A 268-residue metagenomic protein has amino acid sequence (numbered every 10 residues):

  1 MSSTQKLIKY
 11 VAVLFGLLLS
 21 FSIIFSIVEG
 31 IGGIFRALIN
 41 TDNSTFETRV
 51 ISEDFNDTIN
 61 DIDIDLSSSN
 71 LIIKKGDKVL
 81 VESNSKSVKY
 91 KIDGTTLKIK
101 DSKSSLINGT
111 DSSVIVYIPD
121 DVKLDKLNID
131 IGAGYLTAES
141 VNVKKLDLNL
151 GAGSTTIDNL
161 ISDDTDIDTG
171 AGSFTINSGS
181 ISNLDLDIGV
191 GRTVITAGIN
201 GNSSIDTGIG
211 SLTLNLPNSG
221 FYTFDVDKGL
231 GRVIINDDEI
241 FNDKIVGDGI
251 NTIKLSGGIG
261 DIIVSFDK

Functional and structural regions predicted by a protein language model:
M1-L7: N-terminal Lys/Arg-rich, disordered targeting/topogenic segments
K6, G16-S20, G33, A37 (+1 more regions): Acidic/proline-rich low-complexity IDRs
Y10-E29: Hydrophobic membrane-insertion alpha-helices, especially the h-region of bacterial N-terminal signal peptides
E29-S102, I107-D130, Y135-V141, K145 (+6 more regions): Short linear S-[DN]-x-LW-Φ motif typified by the pepsin-like aspartic protease active-site region
S83-N84, L148, I167, L186: A short hydrophobic/aromatic micro-motif that marks alpha-helical segments and, especially, helix-coil
D121, D130, N149, D168 (+1 more regions): Extracellular repeat turn/loop positions enriched in glycine and acidic/polar residues, especially those that create
D158-L160, D164-T169, S173-K268: Short, surface-exposed interaction patches in beta-rich subdomains that mediate adhesion/assembly near membranes
